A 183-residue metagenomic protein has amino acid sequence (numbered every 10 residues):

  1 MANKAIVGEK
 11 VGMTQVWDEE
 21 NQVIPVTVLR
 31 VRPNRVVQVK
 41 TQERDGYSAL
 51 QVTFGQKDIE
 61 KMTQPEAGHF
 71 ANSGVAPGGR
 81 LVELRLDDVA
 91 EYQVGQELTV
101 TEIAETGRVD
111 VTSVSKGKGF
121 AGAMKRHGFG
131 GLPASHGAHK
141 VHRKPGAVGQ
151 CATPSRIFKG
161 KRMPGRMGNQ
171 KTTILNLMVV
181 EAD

Functional and structural regions predicted by a protein language model:
M1-D183: Extended basic (Lys/Arg/His-rich) segments that typically form rRNA-contacting surfaces in ribosomal proteins
